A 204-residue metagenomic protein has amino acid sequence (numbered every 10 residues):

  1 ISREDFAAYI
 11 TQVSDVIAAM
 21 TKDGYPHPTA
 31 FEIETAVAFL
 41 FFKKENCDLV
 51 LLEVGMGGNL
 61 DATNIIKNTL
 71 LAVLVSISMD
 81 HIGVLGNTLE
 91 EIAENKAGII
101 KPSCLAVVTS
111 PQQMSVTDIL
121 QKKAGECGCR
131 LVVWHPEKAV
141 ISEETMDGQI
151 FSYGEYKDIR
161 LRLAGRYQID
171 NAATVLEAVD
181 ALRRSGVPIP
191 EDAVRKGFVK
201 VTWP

Functional and structural regions predicted by a protein language model:
I1-K67, G83-L85, E91: ATP-dependent carboxylate-amine ligase catalytic core
M20-K22, E45-L49, E53, T69-E155 (+2 more regions): Acidic, Mg2+-coordinating active-site environments of NTP-dependent enzymes
F31, V108-P111, A164: Glycine- and other small-residue-rich loops at beta-strand/loop junctions that grip anionic moieties
G58, M114-S115, T202: Short alpha-helical
K157-L161: Structural motif
L163-L176, T202-P204: Short glycine/threonine-rich catalytic loop with a Thr-x-Gly-x-Asp
V194-V199: Long, charged amphipathic helices and adjacent flexible linkers at domain junctions
